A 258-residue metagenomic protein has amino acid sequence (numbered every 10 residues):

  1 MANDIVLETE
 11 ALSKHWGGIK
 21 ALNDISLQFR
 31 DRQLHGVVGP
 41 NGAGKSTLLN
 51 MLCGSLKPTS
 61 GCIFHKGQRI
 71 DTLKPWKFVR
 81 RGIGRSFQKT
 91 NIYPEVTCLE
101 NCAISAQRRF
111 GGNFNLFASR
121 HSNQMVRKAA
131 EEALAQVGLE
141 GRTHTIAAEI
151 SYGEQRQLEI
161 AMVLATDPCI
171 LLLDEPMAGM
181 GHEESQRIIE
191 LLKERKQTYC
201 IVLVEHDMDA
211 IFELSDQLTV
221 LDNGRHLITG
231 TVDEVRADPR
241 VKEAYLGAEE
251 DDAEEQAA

Functional and structural regions predicted by a protein language model:
A2-A258: Glycine-rich phosphate-binding loops of nucleotide-dependent enzymes
